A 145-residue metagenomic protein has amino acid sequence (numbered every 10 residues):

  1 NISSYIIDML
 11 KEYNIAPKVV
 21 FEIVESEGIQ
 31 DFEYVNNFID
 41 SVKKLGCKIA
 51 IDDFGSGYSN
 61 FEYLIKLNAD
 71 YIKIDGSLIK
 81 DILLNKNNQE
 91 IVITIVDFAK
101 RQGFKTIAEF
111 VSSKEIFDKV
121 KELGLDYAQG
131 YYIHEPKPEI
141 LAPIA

Functional and structural regions predicted by a protein language model:
I2-D8, Y34-N37, K86-I93: Charged helix-capping and loop-helix junction motifs
S4-K18, L45, K100-Q102: Helix C-cap/alpha-to-beta connector motif
I7-K11, N36-I39, K43, V96 (+1 more regions): A structural alpha-helix within SAM-dependent methyltransferase catalytic domains
K18, E22-F32, C47-A145: EAL-family c-di-GMP phosphodiesterase catalytic domain
